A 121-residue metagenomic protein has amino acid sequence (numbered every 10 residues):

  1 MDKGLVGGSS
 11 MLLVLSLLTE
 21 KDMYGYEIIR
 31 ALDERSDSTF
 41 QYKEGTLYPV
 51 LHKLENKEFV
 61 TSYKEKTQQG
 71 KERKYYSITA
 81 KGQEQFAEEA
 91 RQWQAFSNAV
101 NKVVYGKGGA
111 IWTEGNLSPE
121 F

Functional and structural regions predicted by a protein language model:
M1-D2, T61, A87-F121: C-terminal regulatory/oligomerization modules of transcriptional regulators
D2-T46: N-terminal helix-turn-helix DNA-binding core of bacterial DNA-binding proteins
S16-L17, E84, K102: Surface-exposed charged/polar residues within alpha-helices that form helix-capping/stabilizing sites and interaction
L47-L54: Basic amphipathic alpha-helical segments that dock to polyanions
E58: Glycine-centered, phosphate/nucleic-acid-interacting loop/turn motifs that mediate DNA/RNA or nucleotide
Y63-T67: Conserved catalytic-core motifs of GNAT/GCN5-like acyltransferases
Q68-A90: Basic, amphipathic "hinge/linker" alpha-helix immediately C-terminal to the N-terminal HTH DNA-binding motif
